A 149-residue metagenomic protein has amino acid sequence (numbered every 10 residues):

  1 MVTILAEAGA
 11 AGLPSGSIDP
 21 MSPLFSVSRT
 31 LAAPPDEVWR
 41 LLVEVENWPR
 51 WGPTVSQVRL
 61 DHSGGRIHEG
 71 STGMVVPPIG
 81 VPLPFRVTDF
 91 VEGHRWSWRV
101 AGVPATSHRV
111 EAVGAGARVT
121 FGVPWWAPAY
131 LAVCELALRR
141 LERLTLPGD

Functional and structural regions predicted by a protein language model:
V2-H62: Hydrophobic ligand-binding cavity/cleft-lining segments
S22, P78-G80, A101-V103: Glycine-centered tight beta-turn/hairpin loop motif at sheet-sheet or coil-to-beta transitions
V27-R29, L83-D89, P104-A112: Hydrophobic/aromatic beta-strand elements that line small-molecule binding cavities or substrate pockets in beta-rich
V38-L42, W48, G73, V87 (+3 more regions): Hydrophobic pocket/interface hotspot
R66-M74, F90-W98: Short, hydrophobic/aromatic-rich segments at coil-to-beta transitions
R95-D149: Beta-strand/loop substructures that line and gate deep hydrophobic ligand-binding cavities in soluble
